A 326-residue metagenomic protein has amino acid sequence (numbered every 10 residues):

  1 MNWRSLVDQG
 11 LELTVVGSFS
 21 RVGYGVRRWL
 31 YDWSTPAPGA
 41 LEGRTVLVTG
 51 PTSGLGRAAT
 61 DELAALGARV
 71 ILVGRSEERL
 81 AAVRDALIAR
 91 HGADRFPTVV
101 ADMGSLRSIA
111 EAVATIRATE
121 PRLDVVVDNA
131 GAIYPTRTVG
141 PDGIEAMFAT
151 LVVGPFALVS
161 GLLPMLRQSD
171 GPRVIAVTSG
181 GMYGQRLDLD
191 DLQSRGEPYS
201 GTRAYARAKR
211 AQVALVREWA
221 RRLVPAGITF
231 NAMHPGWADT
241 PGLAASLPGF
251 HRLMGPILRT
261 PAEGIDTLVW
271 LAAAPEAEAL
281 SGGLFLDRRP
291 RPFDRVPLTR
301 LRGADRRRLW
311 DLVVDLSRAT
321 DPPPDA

Functional and structural regions predicted by a protein language model:
M1-L47, R186, R302-A326: Non-catalytic terminal and boundary segments that flank Rossmann-like NAD(P)-dependent oxidoreductase
W33-R75: Canonical Rossmann dinucleotide-binding motif of NAD(H)/NADP(H)-dependent dehydrogenases/reductases, specifically
D61, F156, R210-R217, R221 (+1 more regions): Conserved active-site helix of classical SDR/Rossmann-fold NAD(P)-dependent CH-OH oxidoreductases
E77-E78, T98-A114: The beta1-alpha1 cofactor-binding region of Rossmann-like NAD(H)/NADP(H)-dependent oxidoreductases
H91-R95, A114-D128, Y134-V139: A glycine-rich helix->loop->beta "capping" turn within Rossmann-like NAD(P)(H)-dependent oxidoreductase domains
G131-F148, R167-G227, H234-H251: Catalytic loop of short-chain dehydrogenase/reductase
R221-L280, L286-R291: SDR active-site lid
